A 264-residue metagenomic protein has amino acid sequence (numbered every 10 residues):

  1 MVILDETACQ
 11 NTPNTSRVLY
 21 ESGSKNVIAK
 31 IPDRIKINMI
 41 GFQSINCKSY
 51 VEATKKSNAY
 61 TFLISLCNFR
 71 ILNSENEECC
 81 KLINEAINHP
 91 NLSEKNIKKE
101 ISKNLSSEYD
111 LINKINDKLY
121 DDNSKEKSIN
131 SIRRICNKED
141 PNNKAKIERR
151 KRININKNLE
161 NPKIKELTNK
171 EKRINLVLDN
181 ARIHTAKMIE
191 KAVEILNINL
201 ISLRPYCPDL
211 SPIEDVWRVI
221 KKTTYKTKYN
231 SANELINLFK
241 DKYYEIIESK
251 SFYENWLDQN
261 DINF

Functional and structural regions predicted by a protein language model:
M1-L72, N76-C80, N84, H89: Extended, low-complexity cationic-aromatic segments
D5, K81-N88, K95, T168-H184 (+1 more regions): Acidic/histidine-rich, metal-coordinating catalytic segments
D5-T7, G41-Q43, L66, I115 (+5 more regions): Generic structural signal for small/hydrophobic residues in well-ordered secondary structure, especially within
A86, N91-Y109: Short, amphipathic alpha-helical "recognition" segments used to contact nucleic acids or chromatin
I97, Y109-N123: DNA-recognition alpha helix
K125-D140: Major-groove recognition helix of helix-turn-helix-like DNA-binding domains
L178-N180, I201-T223: RNase H-like two-metal-ion nuclease catalytic core shared by retroviral integrases and related mobile-element nucleases
I213-F264: C-terminal anion-handling pockets and recognition modules
